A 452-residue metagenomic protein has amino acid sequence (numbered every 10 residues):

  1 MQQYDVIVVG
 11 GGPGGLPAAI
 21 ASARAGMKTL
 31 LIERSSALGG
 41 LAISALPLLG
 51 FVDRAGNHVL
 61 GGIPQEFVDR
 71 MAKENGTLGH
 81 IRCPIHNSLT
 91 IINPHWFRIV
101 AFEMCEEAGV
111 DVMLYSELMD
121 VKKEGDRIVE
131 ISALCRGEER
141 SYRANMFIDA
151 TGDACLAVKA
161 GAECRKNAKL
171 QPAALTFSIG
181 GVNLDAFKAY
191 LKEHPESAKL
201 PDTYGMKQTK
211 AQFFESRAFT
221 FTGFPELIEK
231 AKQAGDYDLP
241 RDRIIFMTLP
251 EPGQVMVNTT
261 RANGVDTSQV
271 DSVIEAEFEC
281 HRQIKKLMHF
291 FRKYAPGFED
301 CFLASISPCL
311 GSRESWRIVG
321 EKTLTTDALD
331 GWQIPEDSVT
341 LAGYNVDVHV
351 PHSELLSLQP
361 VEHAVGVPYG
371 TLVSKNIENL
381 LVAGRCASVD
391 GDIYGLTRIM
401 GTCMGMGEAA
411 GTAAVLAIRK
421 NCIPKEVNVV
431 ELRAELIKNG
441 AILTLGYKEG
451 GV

Functional and structural regions predicted by a protein language model:
M1-G12: Beta1/beta-strand and adjacent pyrophosphate-binding region of the FAD-binding site in flavoprotein oxidoreductases
I7-V9, A18, A23, K122 (+1 more regions): Membrane-embedded transmembrane-helix bundle of lipid-linked glycan/lipid transferases
G15: N-terminal Rossmann-fold NAD(P) dinucleotide-binding loop
A21, M27-K28, E33-D120, E124: Conserved N-terminal/central alpha/beta ligand/cofactor-binding core
L41, E139-M146, T151-V452: Flavin (FAD/FMN)-binding glycine-rich loop and adjacent Rossmann-like elements that form
K122-S141: Conserved beta-strand-loop-beta-strand element in the redox core of flavoprotein oxidoreductases
